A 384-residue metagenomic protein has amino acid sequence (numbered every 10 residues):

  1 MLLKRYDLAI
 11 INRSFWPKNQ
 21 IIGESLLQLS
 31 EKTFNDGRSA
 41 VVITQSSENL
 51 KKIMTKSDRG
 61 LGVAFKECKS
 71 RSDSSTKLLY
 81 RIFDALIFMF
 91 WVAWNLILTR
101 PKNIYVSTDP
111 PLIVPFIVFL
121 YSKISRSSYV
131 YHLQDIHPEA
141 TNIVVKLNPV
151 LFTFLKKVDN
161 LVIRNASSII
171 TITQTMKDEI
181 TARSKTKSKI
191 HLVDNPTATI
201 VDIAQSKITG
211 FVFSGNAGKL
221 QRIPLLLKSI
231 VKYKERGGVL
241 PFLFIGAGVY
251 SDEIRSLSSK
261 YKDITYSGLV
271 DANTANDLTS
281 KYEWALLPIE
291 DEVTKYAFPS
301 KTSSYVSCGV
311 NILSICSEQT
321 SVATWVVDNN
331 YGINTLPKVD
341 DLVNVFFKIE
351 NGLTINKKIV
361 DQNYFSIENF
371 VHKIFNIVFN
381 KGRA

Functional and structural regions predicted by a protein language model:
M1-S57, L61-V63, S168, Y233-E235 (+1 more regions): N-terminal subdomain of nucleotide-sugar transferases
E31, A93, I97, I113-F116 (+2 more regions): Membrane-proximal helix-turn-helix segments that form the acceptor-binding/catalytic region of lipid-linked
S125-V130, P138-L161, T199: Nucleotide-sugar donor phosphate/pyrophosphate-binding loop at the beta->alpha transition of glycosyltransferases
A140, N160-S188, A323, I374: A short, active-site helix/loop in glycosyltransferases that binds the activated sugar's phosphate group
T175, V193-P196: Carbohydrate-associated surface elements
I203-Q221, L227-V231: Conserved donor-binding/catalytic core segment of Leloir-type glycosyltransferases
Q221, D271-L278, A285-V306, I312-T324: Nucleotide-sugar-dependent
D252-N276: Nucleotide-activated donor-binding/catalytic signature segment of Leloir-type glycosyltransferases, i.e., the conserved
